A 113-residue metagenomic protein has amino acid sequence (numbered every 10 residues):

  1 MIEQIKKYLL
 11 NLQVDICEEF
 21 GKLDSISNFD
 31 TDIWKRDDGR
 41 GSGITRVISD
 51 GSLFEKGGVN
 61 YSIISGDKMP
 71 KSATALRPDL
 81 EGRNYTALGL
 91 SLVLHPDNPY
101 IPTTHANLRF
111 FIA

Functional and structural regions predicted by a protein language model:
I2-R77: Gly/Pro-rich turn-and-neighbor structural signature
Y61-A113: Aromatic- and glycine-enriched beta-alpha-beta binding-site module
